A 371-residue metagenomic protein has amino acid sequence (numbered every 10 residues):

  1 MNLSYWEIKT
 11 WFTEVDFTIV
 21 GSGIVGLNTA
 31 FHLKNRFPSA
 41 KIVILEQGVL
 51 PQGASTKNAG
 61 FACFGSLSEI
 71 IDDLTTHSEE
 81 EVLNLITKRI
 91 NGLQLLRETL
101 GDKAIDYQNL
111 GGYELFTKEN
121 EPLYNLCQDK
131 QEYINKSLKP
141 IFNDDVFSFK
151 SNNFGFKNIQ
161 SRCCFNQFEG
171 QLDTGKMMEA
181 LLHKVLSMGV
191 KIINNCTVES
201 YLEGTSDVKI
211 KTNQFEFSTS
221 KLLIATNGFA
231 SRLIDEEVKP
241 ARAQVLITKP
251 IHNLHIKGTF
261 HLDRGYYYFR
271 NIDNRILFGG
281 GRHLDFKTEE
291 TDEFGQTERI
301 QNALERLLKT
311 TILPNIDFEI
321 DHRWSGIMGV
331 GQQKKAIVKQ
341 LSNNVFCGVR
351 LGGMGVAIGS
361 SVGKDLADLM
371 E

Functional and structural regions predicted by a protein language model:
M1-F17, N35-R36, A40: Extreme N-terminal leader/targeting segments of oxidoreductases
N28, S200-L277: Flavin-dependent oxidoreductases
N35-K57: Glycine-rich FAD pyrophosphate-binding loop
G53-T87: Glycine-rich active-site loop/strand segments that organize a redox cofactor
S68-L74, E98-A180: Flavin (FAD/FMN) cofactor-binding and adjacent substrate-gating region of FAD-dependent oxidoreductase domains
I159-T219: Helical element adjacent to the flavin cofactor pocket in flavoenzyme catalytic cores
H252-L254, E290-S325: Flavin-binding catalytic cores
P314-E371: C-terminal catalytic lobe of FAD-dependent flavoproteins
